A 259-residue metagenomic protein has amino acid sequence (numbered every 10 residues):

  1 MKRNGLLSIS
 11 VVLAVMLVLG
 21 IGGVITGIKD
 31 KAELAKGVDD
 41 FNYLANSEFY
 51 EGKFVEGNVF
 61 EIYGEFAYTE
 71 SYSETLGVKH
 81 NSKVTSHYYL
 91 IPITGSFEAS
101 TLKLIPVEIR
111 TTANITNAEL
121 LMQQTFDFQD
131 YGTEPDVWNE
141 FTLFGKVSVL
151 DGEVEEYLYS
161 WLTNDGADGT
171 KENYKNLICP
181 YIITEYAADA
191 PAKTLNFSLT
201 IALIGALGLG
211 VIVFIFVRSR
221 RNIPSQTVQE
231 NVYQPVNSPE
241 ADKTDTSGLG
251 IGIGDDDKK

Functional and structural regions predicted by a protein language model:
M1-K36, N196-A202, A206-V213: Hydrophobic secretory-pathway targeting helix
I25-V55, Y68, F128-Q129, I178-P191: OB-fold nucleic-acid-binding modules
Y43-K146: Membrane-proximal low-complexity regions enriched in glycine and acidic/polar residues
T101-P106, V236, K258-K259: N-terminal targeting leader peptides, primarily classical Sec-type signal peptides for secretion
G132-A187: Extended, hydrophilic extramembrane loops/domains of integral membrane proteins
L158-Y159, S225-Q226, D257: Eukaryotic intrinsically disordered, low-complexity segments enriched for acidic and Ser/Thr/Pro residues that serve as
K193-L199, A206-G250: Juxtamembrane interface at the cytosolic side of transmembrane helices
S247-K259: Short acidic DE-rich linear segments
